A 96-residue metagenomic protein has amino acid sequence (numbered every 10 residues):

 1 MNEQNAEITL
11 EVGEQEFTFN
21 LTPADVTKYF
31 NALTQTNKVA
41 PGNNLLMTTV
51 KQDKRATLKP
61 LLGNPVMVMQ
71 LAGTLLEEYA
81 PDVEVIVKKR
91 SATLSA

Functional and structural regions predicted by a protein language model:
N2-A6, Q15, N20-A96: Short, surface-exposed, charged amphipathic helix/loop patches that serve as local interaction elements
T9: Carbohydrate-active enzymes and regulators
